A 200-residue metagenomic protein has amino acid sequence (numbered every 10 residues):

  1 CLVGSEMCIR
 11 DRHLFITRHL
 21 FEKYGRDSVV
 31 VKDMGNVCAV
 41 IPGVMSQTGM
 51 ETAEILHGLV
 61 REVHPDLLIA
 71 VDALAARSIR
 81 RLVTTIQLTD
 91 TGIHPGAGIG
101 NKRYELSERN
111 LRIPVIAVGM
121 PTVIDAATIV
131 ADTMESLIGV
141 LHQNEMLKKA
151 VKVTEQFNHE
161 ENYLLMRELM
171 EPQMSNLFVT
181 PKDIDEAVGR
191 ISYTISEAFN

Functional and structural regions predicted by a protein language model:
C1-G4, C8-I9: Single conserved hydrophobic/aromatic residue that forms the stacking wall/gate of nucleotide- or nucleobase-binding
R10-K23, V31, A39: Alpha-helical metal-binding/catalytic segments enriched in His/Glu/Asp
I16, T85-L111, V115-I116, G139-K152: Gly/Ser/Thr-rich active-site loops/lids in small-molecule metabolic enzymes that frequently grip phosphoryl groups
D27-K32, L74: Nucleotide and nucleotide-moiety/phosphate-recognizing core
V30-V60, H64: A structural-propensity feature for long, helix-poor, extended segments
V40-I41, A70-D72, A117-P121: Short beta-strand segments
E54-Y104: Glycine-rich phosphate-binding loop
I116-N200: C-terminal functional extensions of proteins
